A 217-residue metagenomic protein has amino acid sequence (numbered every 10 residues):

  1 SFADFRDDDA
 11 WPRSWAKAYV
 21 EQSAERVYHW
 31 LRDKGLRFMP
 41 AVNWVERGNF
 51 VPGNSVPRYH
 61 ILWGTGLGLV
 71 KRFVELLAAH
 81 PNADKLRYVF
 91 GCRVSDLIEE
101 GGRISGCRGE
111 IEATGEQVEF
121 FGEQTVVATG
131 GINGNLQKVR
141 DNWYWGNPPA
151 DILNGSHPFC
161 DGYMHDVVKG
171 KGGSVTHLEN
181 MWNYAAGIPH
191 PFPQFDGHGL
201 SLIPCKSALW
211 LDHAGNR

Functional and structural regions predicted by a protein language model:
S1-V20, P40: Glycine-rich active-site loop/strand segments that organize a redox cofactor
F2-A10, R72-V89, C205-R217: Electropositive, surface-exposed helix/loop patches at the edges of structured domains that serve as adaptable
D9, P81-A83, R87, E99-G101 (+4 more regions): Solvent-exposed alpha-helices and their adjacent loops that cap or buttress functional pockets in soluble metabolic
A16-V118, L136-K138, I188-P189: Conserved redox-cofactor binding core of oxidoreductases
K17, Y59-L67, D151-P158, G197-L200 (+2 more regions): Hydrophobic alpha-helical scaffolding
A113-E116, F120-F192: Glycine-rich loop(s) and the adjacent beta-strand/alpha-helix scaffold that form part
A185-R217: FAD cofactor-binding and catalytic pocket of flavoenzymes
